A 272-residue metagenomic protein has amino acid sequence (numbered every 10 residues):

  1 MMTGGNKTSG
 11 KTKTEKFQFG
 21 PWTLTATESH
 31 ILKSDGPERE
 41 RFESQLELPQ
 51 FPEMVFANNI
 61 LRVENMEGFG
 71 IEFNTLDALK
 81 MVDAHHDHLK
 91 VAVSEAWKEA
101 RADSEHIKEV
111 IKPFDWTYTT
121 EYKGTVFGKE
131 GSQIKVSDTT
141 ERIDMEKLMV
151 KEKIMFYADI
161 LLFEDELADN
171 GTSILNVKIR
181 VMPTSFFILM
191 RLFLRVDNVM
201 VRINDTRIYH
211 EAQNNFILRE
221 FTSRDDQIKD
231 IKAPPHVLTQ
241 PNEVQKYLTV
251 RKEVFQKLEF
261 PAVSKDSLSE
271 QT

Functional and structural regions predicted by a protein language model:
G4-P49, V55-F56, K90-Y118, T125-E130 (+2 more regions): Anionic, Ser/Thr-rich low-complexity intrinsically disordered regions
L24, I31, G70-F73, V201 (+1 more regions): Short, isolated positions in well-ordered beta-strands
A26, V63, A78-M81, V150 (+2 more regions): Generic detector of low-complexity/intrinsically disordered segments and short hydrophobic N-terminal stretches
R39-A78, A168-D169, S173-F186, R191: Amphipathic, interaction-prone secondary-structure segments
K80-V91, A212-I217: Short, surface-exposed linear segments at secondary-structure transitions and domain or protein termini
D87-R101, E220-I228, A233: Short, surface-exposed secondary-structure junctions/capping segments
P113-T272: A eukaryote-biased signal for long
